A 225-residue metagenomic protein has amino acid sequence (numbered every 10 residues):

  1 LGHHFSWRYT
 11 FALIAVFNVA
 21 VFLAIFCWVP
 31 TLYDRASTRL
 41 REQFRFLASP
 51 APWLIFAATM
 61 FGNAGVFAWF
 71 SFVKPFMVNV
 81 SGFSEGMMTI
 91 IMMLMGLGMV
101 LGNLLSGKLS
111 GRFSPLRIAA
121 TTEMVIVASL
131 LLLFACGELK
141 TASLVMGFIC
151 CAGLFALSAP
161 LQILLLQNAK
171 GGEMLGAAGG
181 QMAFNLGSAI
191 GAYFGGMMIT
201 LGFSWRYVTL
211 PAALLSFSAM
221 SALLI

Functional and structural regions predicted by a protein language model:
G2, G102-P115, I199-T200: Helix-to-loop junctions at the C-terminal end of transmembrane segments in multipass secondary transporters
H3-A15, S84, M197-S216: A membrane-interface helix-boundary motif in multi-pass transporters
T10, A15-R35, A222-L224: C-terminal membrane-cytosol helix-exit motif in multi-pass small-molecule transporters
W28-A58: Juxtamembrane intracellular "pre-TM" segments in multi-pass secondary transporters
A51-M93, L97: Extracytoplasmic gate region of multi-pass secondary transporters
F83-M92, L139, S143, E173-A177: Juxtamembrane helix-start elements in MFS-like secondary transporters
L116-L161: C-terminal transmembrane helical hairpin of 12-TM major facilitator-type secondary transporters
N168-S204, A212: A late C-terminal transmembrane helix in Major Facilitator Superfamily
